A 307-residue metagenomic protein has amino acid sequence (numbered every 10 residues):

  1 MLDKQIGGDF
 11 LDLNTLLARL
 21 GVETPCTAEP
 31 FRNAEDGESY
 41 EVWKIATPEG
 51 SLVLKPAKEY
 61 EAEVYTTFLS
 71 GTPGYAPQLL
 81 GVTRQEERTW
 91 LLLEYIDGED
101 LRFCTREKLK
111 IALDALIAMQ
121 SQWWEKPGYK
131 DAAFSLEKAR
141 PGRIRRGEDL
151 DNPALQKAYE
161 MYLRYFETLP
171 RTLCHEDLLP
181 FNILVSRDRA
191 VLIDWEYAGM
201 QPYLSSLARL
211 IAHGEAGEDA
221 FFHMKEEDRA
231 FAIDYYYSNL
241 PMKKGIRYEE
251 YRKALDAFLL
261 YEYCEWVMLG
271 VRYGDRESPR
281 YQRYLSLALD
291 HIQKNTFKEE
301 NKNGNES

Functional and structural regions predicted by a protein language model:
G8, T24-A46: ATP-binding glycine-rich phosphate-binding loop
D9-E23, W124-E176, P180, S186 (+1 more regions): An alpha-helical support segment within catalytic cores of ATP-dependent transferases
S39-A46, Y162-S205, S307: Active-site acidic catalytic loop and adjacent metal/ATP-binding pocket of ATP-dependent phosphoryl transfer enzymes
S51-L91, R102-A118: A conserved alpha-helical element in kinase catalytic cores
Q85, W90-C104, P141, L260-E277: A glycine-centered beta->alpha junction motif in the catalytic cores of kinase/phosphotransferase enzymes
E99-A133, P153: Conserved kinase catalytic-core helix
S205-K243, L259-E277: Active-site activation/catalytic loop segments of kinase-like enzymes and analogous catalytic loops in related
E262-S307: ATP/Mg2+ or Mg2+-diphosphate-binding catalytic cores that bind nucleotide phosphates or diphosphates via glycine-rich
